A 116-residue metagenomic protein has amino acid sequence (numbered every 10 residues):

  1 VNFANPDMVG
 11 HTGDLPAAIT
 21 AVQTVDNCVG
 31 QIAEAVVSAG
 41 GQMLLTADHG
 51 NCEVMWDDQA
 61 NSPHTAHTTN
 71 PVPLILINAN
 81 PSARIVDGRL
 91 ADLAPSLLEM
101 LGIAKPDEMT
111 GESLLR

Functional and structural regions predicted by a protein language model:
N2-R116: Feature captures the catalytic ectodomains and active-site-proximal regions of enzymes that hydrolyze or transfer
